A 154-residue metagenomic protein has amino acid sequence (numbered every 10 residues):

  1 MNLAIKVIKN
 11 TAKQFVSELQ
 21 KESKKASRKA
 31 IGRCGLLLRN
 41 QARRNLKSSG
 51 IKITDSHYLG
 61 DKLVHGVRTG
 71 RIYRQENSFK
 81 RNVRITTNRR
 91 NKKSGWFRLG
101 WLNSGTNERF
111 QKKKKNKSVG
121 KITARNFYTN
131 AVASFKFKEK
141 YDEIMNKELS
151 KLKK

Functional and structural regions predicted by a protein language model:
M1-K93, S104-K154: Short, Lys/Arg-rich flexible segments
